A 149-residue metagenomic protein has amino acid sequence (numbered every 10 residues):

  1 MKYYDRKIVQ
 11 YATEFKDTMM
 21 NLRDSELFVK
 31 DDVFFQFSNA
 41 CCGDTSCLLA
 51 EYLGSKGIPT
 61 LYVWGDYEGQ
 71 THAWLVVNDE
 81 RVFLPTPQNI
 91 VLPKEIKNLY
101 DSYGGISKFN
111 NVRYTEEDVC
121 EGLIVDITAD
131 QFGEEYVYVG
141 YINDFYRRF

Functional and structural regions predicted by a protein language model:
M1-F149: A structural boundary/capping signal
